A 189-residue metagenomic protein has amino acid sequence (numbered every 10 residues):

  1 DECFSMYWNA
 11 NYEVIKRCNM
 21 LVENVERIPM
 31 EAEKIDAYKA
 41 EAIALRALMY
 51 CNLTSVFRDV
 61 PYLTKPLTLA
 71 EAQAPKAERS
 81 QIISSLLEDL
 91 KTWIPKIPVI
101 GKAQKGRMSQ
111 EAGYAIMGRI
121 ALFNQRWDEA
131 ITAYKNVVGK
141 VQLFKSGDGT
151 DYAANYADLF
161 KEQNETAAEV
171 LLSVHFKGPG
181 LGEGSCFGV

Functional and structural regions predicted by a protein language model:
D1-F57, A77-S80, L90-A103: Conserved, well-structured interaction surfaces
I15, V22, L53, P61-L63 (+2 more regions): Structural recognition of the beta-strand scaffold that forms the well-ordered cores of secreted hydrolase catalytic
N52, V56-D59, K65, K96 (+2 more regions): Alpha-solenoid helical repeat scaffolds
T64-E71: Short linear capping/connector segments at secondary-structure termini
K91-I97, R107-V189: An aromatic- and glycine-enriched ligand-binding surface/loop that stacks and positions planar moieties
